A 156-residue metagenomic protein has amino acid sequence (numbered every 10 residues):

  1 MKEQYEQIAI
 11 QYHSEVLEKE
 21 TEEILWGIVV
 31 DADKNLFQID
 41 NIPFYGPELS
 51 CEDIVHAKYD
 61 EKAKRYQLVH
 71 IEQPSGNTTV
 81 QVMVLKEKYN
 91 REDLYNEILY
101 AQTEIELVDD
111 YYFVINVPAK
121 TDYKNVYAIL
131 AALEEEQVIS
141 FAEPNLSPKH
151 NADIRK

Functional and structural regions predicted by a protein language model:
M1-K19: Extended boundary segments
D31-N41: Short, structured beta-strand/loop micro-motifs enriched in basic residues and often containing a Trp
D60-E72: Short, Lys/Arg- and Gly-enriched loop/turn segments at beta-strand edges
E72-K86, F113: Short glycine-/aliphatic-rich beta-strand segments at the starts of folded cytosolic domains
L85-K156: C-terminal effector modules of nucleic-acid-centric enzymes and ribosome-associated factors
